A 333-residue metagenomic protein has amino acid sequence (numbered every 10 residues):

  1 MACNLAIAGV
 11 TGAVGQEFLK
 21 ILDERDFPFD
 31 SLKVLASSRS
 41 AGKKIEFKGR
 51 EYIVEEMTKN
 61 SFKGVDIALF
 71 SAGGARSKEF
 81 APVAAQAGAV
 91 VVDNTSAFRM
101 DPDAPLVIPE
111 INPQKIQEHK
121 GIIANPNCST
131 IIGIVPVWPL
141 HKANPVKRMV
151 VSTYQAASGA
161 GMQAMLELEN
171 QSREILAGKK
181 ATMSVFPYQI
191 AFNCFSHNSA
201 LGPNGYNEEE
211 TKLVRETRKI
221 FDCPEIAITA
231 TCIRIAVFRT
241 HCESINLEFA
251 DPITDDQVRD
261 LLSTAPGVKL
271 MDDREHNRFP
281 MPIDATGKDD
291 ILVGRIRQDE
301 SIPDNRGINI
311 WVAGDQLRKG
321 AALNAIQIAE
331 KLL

Functional and structural regions predicted by a protein language model:
M1-I190, E225-A227, D260, R278 (+5 more regions): N-terminal Rossmann-like NAD(P) cofactor-binding subdomain of oxidoreductases, focused on the glycine-rich
Q117-A124, N193-N204, I310-V312: Helix-loop-beta segment of a Rossmann-like dinucleotide-binding subdomain
H119-K120, T240-S244, G307-N309: Short, solvent-exposed beta-strand edge segments and adjacent coil->beta transition regions
A160-G161, P203, G320-A321: Short helix/loop capping segments that flank catalytic or ligand/cofactor-binding pockets
S184-D284: Contiguous C-terminal substrate-recognition/catalytic subdomains in enzyme active sites
F192, E243, D289-I291, I308: Change "...and in nucleic-acid phosphodiester-cleaving endonucleases..." to "...and in nucleic-acid processing enzymes
R234-A236, D315-K319: Glycine-rich phosphate/pyrophosphate-binding beta-alpha loops
F249-D251, G314-L317: A generic structural motif
